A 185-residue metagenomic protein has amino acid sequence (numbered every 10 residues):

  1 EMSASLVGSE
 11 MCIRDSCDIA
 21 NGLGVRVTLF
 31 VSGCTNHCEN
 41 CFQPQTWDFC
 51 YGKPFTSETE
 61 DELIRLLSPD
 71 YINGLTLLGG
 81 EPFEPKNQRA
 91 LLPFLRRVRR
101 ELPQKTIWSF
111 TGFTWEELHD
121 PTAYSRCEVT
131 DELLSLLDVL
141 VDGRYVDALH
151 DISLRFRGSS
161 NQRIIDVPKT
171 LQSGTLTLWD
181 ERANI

Functional and structural regions predicted by a protein language model:
E1-I13: Single conserved hydrophobic/aromatic residue that forms the stacking wall/gate of nucleotide- or nucleobase-binding
R14-H37: N-terminal pre-triad scaffold of radical SAM enzymes
V25, N40-A123, E128, E132-L133: Conserved Radical SAM active-site core
E84, A148-L149: Short glycine-rich, flexible loops that bind phosphorylated cofactors or substrates
F94-R99, H150-I185: P-loop/Walker A phosphate-binding loop and immediately adjacent motor/lid segment at beta-alpha junctions
E132-S135, G158: Short, conserved loop/helix-junction motifs that constitute active-site signature segments in enzyme catalytic cores
D138: Receiver (REC) domain switch/active-site residues of two-component response regulators
